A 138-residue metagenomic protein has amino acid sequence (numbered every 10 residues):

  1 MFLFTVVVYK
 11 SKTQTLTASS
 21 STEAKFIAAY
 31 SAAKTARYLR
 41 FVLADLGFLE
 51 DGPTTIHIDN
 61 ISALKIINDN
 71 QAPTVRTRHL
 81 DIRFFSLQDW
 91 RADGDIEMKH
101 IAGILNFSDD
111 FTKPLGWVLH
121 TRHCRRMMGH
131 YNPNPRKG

Functional and structural regions predicted by a protein language model:
M1-T5: Acidic, metal-ligating active-site segments
V8-Y9: N-terminal strand-loop-strand
K12-G138: RNase H-like nuclease module associated with reverse transcription
